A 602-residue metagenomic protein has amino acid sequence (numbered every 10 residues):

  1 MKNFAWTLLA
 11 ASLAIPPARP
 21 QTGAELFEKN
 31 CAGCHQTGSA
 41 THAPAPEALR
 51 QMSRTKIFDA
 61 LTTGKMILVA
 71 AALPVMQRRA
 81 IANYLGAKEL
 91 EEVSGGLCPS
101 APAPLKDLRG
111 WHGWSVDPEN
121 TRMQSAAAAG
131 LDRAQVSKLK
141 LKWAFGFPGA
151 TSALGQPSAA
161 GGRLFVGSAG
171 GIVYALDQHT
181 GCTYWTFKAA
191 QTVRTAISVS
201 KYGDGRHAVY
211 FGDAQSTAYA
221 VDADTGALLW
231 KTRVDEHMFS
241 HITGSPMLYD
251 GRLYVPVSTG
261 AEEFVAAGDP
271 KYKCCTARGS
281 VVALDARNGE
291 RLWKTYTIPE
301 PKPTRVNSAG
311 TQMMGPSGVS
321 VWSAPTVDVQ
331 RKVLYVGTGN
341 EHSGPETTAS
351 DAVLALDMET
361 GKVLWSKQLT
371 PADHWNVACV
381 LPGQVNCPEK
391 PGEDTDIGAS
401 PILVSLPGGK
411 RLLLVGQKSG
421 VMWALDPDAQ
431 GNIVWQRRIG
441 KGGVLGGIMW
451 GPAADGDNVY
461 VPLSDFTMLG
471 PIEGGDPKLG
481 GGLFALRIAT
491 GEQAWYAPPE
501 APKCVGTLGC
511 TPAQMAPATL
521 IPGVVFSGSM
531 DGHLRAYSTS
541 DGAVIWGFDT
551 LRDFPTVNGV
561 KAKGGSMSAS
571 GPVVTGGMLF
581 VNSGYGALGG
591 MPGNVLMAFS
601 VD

Functional and structural regions predicted by a protein language model:
A14-L26, C98-P99: Electrostatic cytochrome c docking/interface patches
A24-E28, A32-V69: Gly/Gly-Pro-rich "capping" loops immediately C-terminal to redox-active cysteine motifs in periplasmic/lumenal
V69-G95: C-terminal capping alpha-helices of c-type cytochrome domains
L97-L141, T297, K302: Blade/loop signatures of beta-propeller domains
L108-S115, A150-I172, Q191-A218, M238-K273 (+8 more regions): Repeat-blade elements of multi-bladed beta-propeller folds
F145-F147, R233-E236, L292-G315, V363-G392 (+3 more regions): Surface-exposed loop and turn segments in beta-propeller and other repeat-based domains that flank or scaffold
V221-D222, K271-E290, A349-K362, L479-G491 (+2 more regions): Beta-propeller blade signature
L479-H533, D541-W546, R552-A562: Generic long, charged, amphipathic alpha-helical segments
